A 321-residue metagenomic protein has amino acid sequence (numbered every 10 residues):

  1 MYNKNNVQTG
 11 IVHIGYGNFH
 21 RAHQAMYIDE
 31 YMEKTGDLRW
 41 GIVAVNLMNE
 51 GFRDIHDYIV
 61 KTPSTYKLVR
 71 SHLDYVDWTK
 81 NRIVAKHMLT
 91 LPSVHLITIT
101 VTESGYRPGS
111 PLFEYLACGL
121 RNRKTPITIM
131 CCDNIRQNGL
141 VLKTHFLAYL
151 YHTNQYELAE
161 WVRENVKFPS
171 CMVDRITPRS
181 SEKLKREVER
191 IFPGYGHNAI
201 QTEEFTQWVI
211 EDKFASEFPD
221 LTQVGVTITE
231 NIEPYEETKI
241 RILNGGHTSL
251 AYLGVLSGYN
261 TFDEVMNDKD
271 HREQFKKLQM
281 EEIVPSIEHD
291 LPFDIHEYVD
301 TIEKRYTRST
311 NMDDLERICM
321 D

Functional and structural regions predicted by a protein language model:
M1-D321: Substrate/ligand-engaging "lid" and interaction regions
